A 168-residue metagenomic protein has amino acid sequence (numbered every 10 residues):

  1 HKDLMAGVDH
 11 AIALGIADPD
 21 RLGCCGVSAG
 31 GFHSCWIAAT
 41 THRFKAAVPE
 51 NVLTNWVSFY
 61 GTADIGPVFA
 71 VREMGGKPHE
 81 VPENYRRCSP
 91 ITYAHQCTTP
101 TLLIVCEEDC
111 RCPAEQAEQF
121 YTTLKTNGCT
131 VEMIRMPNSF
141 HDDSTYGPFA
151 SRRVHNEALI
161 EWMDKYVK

Functional and structural regions predicted by a protein language model:
H1-K168: Active-site-proximal cap/loop segments of hydrolase catalytic domains
